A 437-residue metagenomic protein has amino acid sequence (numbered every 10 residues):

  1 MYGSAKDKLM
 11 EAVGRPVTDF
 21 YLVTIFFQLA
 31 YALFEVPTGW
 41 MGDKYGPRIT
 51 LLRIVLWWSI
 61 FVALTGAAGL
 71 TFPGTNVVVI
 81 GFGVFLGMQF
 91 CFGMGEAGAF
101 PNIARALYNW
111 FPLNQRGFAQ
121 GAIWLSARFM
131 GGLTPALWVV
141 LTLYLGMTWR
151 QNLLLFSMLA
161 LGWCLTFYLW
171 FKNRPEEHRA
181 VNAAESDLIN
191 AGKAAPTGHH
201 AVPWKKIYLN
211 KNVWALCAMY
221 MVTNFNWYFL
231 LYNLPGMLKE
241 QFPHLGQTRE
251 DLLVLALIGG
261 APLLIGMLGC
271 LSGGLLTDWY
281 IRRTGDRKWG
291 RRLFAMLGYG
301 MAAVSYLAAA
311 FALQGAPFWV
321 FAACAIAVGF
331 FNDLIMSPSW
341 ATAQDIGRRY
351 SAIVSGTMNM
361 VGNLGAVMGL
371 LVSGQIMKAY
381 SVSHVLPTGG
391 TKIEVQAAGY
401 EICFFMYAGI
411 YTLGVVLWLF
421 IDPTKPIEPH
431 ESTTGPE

Functional and structural regions predicted by a protein language model:
Y2-S4, Y208-G274, N332-W340, Q344 (+1 more regions): Extracytoplasmic gate region of multi-pass secondary transporters
G3-L33, G83: Extracellular/periplasmic helix-loop-helix junction of adjacent transmembrane segments in MFS-like secondary
L22-W40, G260-G273, L364: Central cavity-lining transmembrane alpha-helices of secondary-active solute carriers, predominantly the Major
L56-V78, M296-Q314: C-terminal ends and interior cores of transmembrane alpha-helices in multi-pass membrane transporters/permeases
F85-A127: Cytoplasmic helix-loop-helix junction between adjacent transmembrane helices in 12-TM secondary transporters
G117-L143, A160, P262-C270, N359-L370: Glycine-rich segments within core transmembrane alpha-helices of 12-TM secondary carriers
S126-H178: Helix-loop-helix hairpin linking two adjacent transmembrane segments in secondary transporters
K288-P338: C-terminal transmembrane helical hairpin of 12-TM major facilitator-type secondary transporters
